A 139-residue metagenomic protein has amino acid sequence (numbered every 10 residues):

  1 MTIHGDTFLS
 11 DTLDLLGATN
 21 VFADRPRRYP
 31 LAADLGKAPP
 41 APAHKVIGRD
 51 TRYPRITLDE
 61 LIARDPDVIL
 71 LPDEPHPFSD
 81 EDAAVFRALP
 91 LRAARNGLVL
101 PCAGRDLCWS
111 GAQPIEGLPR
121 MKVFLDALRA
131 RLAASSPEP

Functional and structural regions predicted by a protein language model:
M1-I115, A127-S135: Binding-cleft/active-site segments that stabilize strongly anionic ligands or cofactors
F124: Change "in soluble alpha/beta enzymes" to "in soluble alpha/beta proteins
P137-P139: Short, solvent-exposed mixed-charge patches
